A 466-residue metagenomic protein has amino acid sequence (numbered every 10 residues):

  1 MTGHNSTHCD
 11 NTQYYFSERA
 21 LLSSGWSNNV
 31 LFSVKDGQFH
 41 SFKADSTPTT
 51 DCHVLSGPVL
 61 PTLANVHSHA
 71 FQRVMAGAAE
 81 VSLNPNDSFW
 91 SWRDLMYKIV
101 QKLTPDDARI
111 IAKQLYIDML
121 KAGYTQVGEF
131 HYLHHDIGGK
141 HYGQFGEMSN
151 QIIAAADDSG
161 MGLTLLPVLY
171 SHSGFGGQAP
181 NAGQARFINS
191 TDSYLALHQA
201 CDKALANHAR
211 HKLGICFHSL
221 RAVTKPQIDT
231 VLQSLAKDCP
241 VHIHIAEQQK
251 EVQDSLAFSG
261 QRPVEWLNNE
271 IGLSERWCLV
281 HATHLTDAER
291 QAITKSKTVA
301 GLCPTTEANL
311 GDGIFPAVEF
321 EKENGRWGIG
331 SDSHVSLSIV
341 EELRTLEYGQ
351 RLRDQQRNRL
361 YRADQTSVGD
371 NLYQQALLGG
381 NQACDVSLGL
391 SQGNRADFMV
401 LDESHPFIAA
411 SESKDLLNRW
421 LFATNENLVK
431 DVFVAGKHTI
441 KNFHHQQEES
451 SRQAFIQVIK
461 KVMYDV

Functional and structural regions predicted by a protein language model:
M1-P48, P58-V59: N-terminal metal-binding scaffold of metallo-dependent hydrolase/deaminase domains
V59, A78-G162, D192-H208, I456-Y464: Alpha-helical scaffold segments that flank or form the walls of functional sites
P61-R73, P240-Q249: Histidine-centered catalytic micro-motifs
A76-I110, I137-F145, H172-T191, Q249-S274 (+2 more regions): Active-site gating loops and adjacent loop-to-helix segments of metal-dependent hydrolytic enzymes
G138-C278: Metal-coordinating catalytic core of metallo-dependent amide/deamination hydrolases
L235-P240, G272-E275, A292-G301, K322-W327 (+1 more regions): Glycine-enriched alpha-helix->loop->beta-strand junction motifs that scaffold or abut catalytic
N269-G272, V318-H405: His/Asp/Glu-enriched, well-ordered alpha-helical/loop segment that forms or immediately abuts the divalent-metal
R395-R452: C-terminal cap of metal-dependent C-N hydrolases
